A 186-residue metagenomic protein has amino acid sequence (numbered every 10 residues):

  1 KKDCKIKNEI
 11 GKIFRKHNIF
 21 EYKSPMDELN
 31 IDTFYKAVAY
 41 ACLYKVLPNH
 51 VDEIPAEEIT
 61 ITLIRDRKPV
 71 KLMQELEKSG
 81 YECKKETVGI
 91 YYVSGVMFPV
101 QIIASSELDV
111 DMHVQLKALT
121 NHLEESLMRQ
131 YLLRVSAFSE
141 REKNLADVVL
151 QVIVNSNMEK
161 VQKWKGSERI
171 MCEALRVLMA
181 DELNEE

Functional and structural regions predicted by a protein language model:
K1-P99, I103-S106: Accessory alpha/beta interaction modules
K7-I10, N49-D52, Y91-V96, L116 (+4 more regions): Short, flexible coil/linker segments at or flanking structured domains
F20, A118-E186: Short, charged alpha-helical interaction segments and adjacent helix-coil junctions
E28-N30, L72, V110-L116, M179 (+1 more regions): Residues in flexible loops and secondary-structure boundaries
V38-Y44, Q74-C83, L116-H122, I153-W164: A broadly tuned preference for mixed-charge, low-complexity surface segments
R65-K71, E107-H113, Y131-S136, D147-I153: A general structural signal for short secondary-structure boundary/capping elements
F98, I102-E124: A cross-taxonomic marker for long C-terminal extensions/tails that follow the last structured domain
